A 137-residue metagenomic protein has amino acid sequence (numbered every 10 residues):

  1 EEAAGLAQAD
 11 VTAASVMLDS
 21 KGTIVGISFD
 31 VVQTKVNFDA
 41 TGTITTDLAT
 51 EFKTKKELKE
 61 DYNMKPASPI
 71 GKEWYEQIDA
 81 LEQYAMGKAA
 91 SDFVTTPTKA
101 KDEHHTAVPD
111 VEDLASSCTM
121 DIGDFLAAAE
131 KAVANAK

Functional and structural regions predicted by a protein language model:
E1-K137: Active-site- and interface-proximal helix/loop "cap" or "latch" segments in soluble metabolic and energy-transducing
